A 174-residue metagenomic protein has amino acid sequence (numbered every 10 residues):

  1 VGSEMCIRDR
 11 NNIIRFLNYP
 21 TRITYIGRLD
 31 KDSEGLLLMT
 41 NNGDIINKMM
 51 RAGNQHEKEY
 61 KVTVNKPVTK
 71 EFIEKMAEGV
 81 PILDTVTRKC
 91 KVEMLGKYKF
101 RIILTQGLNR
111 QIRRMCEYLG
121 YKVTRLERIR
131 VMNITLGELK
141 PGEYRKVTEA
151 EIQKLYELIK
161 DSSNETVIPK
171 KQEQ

Functional and structural regions predicted by a protein language model:
V1-I7: Short, small-residue-biased leader/transition segments that mark boundaries at the very start of proteins
S3, F16, K48-M49, E71 (+1 more regions): Residues that scaffold the ATP/ADP-binding catalytic core of kinase and kinase-like folds
S3, M39-N42, V64-K66, L104: Flexible glycine-/small-residue-rich
R8-T21: Substrate-gripping "pore-loop 1 plus following alpha2 helix"
Y19-R51: Glycine/acidic-rich beta-strand-loop module
S33-G35, H56-Y60, Y121: Short glycine-/polar-rich loops that comprise or flank the Walker A/P-loop and associated switch/sensor motifs
D44-F100, M115-E117: Non-catalytic RNA-recognition surface used by pseudouridine synthases
P81-Q174: RNA substrate-recognition surfaces in RNA-acting enzymes
